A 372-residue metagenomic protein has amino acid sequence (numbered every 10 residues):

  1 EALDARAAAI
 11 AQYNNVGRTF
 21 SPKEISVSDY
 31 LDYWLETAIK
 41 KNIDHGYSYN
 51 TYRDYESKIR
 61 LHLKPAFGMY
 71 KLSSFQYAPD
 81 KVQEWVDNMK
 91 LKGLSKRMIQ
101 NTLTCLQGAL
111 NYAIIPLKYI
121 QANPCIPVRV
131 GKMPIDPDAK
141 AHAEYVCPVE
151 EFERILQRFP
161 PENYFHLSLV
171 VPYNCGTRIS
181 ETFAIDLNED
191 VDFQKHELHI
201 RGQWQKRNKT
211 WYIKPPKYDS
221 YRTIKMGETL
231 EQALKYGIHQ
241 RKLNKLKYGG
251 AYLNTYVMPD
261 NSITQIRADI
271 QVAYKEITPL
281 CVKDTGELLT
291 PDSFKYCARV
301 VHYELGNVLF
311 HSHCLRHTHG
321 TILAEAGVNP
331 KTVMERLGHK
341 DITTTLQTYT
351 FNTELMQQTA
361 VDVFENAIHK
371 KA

Functional and structural regions predicted by a protein language model:
E1-E24, K217: Short, surface-exposed polybasic/aromatic micro-patch for ligand or macromolecular engagement
D4, D32, L91, A122 (+5 more regions): Phosphate-coordinating loops and pocket residues in cytosolic domains that bind phosphorylated ligands
A9-Y13, H62-F67, L106-I114, L234-G237 (+3 more regions): Hydrophobic recognition helices of helix-based DNA-binding modules
K23-I114, R129, K275-P279, R299: Short, Lys/Arg-enriched alpha-helical recognition elements, typified by the DNA-recognition helix
K96, Q100-C105, I115, I120-I179 (+5 more regions): Basic, Lys/Arg- and aromatic-enriched nucleic-acid-binding interface segment
V130, I185-I270: Conserved tyrosine-mediated DNA breakage-rejoining catalytic core shared by Y-recombinases
R154-E162, C175, I224, K242-G250 (+2 more regions): Short, basic (Lys/Arg/His-rich) helix/loop patches that form interaction surfaces in the mid-to-C-terminal regions
W204, L337-V363: Catalytic-site neighborhood detector that most strongly recognizes the C-terminal catalytic loop/helix of tyrosine
